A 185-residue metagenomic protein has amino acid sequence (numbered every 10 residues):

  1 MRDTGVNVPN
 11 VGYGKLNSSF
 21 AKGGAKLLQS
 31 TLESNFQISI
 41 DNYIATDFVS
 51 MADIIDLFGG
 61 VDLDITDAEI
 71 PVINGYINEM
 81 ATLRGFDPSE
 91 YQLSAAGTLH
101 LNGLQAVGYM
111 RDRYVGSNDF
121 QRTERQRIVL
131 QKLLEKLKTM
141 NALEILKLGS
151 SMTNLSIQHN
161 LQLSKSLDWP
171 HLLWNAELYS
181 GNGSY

Functional and structural regions predicted by a protein language model:
M1, K15-N17, T31, S39-D47 (+5 more regions): Soluble periplasmic/extracytoplasmic beta-strand elements of cell-envelope proteins
M1-A25, D56, D119-F120, K132: Extracytoplasmic strand-loop-helix segments at the start of, or within, the mature domains of secreted/periplasmic
M1-G12, K147-Y185: C-terminal solvent-exposed extensions
G5, D53-L148, M152: Flexible, polar/acidic helix-loop-strand segments at domain edges
G14, K26, V49, L104 (+3 more regions): Generic alpha-helical secondary structure signal
S18, S30, S34, G108 (+4 more regions): Charged/polar, solvent-exposed surface patches and flexible loops
A21-F86, T139, L155, H159-S166 (+1 more regions): Amphipathic, coiled-coil-like alpha-helical scaffolding segments used for oligomerization/assembly
L28-T31, S39, T46-F48, Q92-A95 (+4 more regions): Sparse, context-dependent recognition of short Cys/His-centered cofactor- or disulfide-binding micro-motifs
